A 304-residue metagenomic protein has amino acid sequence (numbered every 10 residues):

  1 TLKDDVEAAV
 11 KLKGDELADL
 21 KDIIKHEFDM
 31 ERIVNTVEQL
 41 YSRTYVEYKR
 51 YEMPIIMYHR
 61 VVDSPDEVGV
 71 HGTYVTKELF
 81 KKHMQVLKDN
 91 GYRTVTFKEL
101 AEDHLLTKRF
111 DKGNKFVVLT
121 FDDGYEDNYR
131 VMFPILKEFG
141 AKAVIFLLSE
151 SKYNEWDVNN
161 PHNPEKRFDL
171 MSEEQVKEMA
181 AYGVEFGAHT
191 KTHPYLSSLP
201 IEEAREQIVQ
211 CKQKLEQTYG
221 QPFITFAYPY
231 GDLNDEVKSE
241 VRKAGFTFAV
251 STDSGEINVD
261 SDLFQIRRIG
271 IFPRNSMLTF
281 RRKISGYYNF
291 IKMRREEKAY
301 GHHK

Functional and structural regions predicted by a protein language model:
T1-D15: C-terminal "capping" alpha-helix adjacent to the active site of nucleotide-linked donor transferases in cell-envelope
G14-R43: A charged, aromatic-enriched C-terminal amphipathic alpha-helix characteristic of glycosyltransferases across folds
D19, S64-V68, N154-D157, P194-L199: A short acidic, helix-capping loop that chelates divalent metal ions and anchors anionic groups
E47-L119, E126-R130, S198-K304: C-terminal active-site subregion of NodB/CE4 polysaccharide deacetylases
T73, F139, Y153-F168: Aromatic- and acidic-residue-enriched segments that line the glycan-binding/catalytic groove of carbohydrate-active
K88, P134-G140, D169-A188, R242: Acidic (Asp/Glu)-rich catalytic clusters
A101-H104, Y129-M132, N160-Y182, V209-Q210 (+1 more regions): Alpha-helical scaffolding within the catalytic cores of extracellular/periplasmic polymer-degrading hydrolases
V131-S149: A short alpha/beta connector and helix-capping loop motif
